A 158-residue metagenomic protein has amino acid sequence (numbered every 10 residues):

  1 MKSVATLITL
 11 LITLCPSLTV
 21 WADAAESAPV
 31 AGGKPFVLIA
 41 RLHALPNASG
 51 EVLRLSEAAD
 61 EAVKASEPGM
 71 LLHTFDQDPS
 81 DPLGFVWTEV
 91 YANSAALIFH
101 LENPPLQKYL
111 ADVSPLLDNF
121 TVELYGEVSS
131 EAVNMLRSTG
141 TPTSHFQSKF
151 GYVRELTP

Functional and structural regions predicted by a protein language model:
M1-I8: Bacterial N-terminal signal peptides that target proteins for export
I8-S17: Bacterial N-terminal signal peptides
L18-F85, A92-E102, L116-P158: Short S/T/G/P-rich N-terminal loop/turn motif that feeds into the first structured element of a domain
P105: Soluble or luminal CAZymes and related metallo-dependent hydrolases
K108-V113: Amphipathic alpha-helical coiled-coil segments
